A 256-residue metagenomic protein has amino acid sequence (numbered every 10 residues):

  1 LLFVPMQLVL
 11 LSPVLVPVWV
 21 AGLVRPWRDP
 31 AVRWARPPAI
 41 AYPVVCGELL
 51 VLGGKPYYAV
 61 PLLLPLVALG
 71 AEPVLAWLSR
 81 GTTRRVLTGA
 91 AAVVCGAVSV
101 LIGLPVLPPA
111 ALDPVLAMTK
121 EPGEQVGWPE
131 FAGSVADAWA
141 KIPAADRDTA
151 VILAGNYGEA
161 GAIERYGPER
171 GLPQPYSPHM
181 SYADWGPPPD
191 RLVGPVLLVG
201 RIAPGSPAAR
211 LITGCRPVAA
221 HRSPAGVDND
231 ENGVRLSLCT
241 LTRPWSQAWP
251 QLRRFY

Functional and structural regions predicted by a protein language model:
L1-M6: Juxtamembrane membrane-water interface segments that cap and precede transmembrane helices
V9-V32: Hydrophobic, aromatic-rich transmembrane alpha-helices and their immediate juxtamembrane boundary segments
L10-V14, G47-V86: Hydrophobic/aromatic-rich transmembrane helices and adjacent perimembrane loops
V18-G22, A41-E48: Hydrophobic, membrane-inserted alpha-helices
P30-A41: Membrane-interfacial loop-to-transmembrane alpha-helix junctions, especially the N-terminal start
A76-L112: Signature aromatic-anchored transmembrane alpha helix within multi-pass, membrane-resident enzymes that catalyze glycan
P109, D113-A183: Short periplasmic/luminal acceptor-recognition loop of GT-C membrane glycosyltransferases, typified by
E130, A140-P143, P175-Y256: Aromatic/acidic, Gly/Pro-rich catalytic loop(s) in extracytoplasmic/lumenal soluble domains of multi-pass membrane
